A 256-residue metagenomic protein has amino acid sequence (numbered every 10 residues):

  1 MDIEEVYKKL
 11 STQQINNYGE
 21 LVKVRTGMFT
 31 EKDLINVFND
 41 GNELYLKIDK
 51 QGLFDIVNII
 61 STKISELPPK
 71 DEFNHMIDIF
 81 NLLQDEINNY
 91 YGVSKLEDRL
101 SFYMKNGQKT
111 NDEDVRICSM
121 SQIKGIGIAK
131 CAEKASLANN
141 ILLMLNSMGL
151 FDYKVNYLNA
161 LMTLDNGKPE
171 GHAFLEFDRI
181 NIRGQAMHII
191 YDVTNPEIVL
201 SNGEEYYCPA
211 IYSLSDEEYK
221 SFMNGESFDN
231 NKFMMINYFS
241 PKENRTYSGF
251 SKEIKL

Functional and structural regions predicted by a protein language model:
M1-S94, E113-I126, L143, M148 (+3 more regions): N-terminal accessory/pre-domain segments preceding catalytic cores
E72, Y91-R99, D152-N159: Surface-exposed patches in mature extracellular/periplasmic domains of secreted proteins
I87, L100-V115, K130: Papain-like cysteine protease catalytic cores
R99, C118-E133, N139: Long, positively charged binding patches that form subdomain-scale interaction surfaces for polyanionic ligands
E133-M223: Hydrophobic/aromatic-rich core segments of domains that either
